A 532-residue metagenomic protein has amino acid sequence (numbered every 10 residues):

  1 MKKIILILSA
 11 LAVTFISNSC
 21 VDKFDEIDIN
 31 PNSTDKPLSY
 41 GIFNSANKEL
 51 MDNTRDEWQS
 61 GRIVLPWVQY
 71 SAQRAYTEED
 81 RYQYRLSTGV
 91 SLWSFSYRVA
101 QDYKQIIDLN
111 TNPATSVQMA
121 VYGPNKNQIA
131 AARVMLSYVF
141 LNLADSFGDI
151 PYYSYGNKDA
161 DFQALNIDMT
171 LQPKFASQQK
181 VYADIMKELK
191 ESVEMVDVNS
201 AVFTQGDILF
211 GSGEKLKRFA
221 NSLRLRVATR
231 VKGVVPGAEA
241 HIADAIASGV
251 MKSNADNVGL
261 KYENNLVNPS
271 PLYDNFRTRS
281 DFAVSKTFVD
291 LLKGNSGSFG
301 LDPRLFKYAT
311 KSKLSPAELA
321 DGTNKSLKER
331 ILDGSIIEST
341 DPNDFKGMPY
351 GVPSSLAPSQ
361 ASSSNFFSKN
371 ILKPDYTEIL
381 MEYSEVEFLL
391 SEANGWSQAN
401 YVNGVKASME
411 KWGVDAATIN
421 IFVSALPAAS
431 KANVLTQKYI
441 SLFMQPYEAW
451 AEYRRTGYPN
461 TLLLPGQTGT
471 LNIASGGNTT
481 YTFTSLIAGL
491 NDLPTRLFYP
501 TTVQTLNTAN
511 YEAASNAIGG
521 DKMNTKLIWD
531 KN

Functional and structural regions predicted by a protein language model:
M1-I29: Bacterial Sec-dependent N-terminal signal peptides
A10, T14, R55-D56, G413-V414 (+1 more regions): Intrinsically disordered or highly flexible coil/loop and linker segments, enriched in small and charged/polar residues
C20-S71, Y82, Q105, N112-V117 (+2 more regions): Membrane-proximal, proline-rich intrinsically disordered regions
K36-Y40, S71-M135, L141-A416, P427-A429 (+1 more regions): Structured, solvent-exposed acidic/aromatic patches
E49, N53, Y308-K311, A407 (+2 more regions): Structured loops at beta-to-helix junctions and adjacent beta-edge loops in soluble globular domains
W67, G89, W93, L216 (+4 more regions): Tryptophan-centered motif/residue detector
E392-G466: C-terminal structural cap/anchor segments
